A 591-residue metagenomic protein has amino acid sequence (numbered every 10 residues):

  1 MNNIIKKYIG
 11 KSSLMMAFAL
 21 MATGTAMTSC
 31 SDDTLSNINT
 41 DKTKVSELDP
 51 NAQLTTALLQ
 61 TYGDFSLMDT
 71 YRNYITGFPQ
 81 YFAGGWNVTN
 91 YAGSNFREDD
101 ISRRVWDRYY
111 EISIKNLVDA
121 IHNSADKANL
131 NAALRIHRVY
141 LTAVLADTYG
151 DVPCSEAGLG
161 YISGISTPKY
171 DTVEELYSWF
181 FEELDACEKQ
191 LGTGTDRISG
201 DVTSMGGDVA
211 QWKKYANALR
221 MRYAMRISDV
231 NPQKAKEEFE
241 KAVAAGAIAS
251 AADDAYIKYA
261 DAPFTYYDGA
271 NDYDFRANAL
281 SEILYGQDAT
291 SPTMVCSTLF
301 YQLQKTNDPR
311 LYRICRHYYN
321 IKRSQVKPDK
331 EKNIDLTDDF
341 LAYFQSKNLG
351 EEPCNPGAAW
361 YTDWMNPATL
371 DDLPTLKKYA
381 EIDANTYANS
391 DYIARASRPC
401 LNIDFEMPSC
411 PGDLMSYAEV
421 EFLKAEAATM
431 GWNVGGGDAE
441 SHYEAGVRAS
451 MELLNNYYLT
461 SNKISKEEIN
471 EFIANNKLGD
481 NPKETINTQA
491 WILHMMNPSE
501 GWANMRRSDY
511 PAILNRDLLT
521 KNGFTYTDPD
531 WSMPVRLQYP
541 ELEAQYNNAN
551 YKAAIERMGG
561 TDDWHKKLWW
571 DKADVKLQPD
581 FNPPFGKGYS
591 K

Functional and structural regions predicted by a protein language model:
M1-N39: Bacterial Sec-dependent N-terminal signal peptides
C30-Q80, R104, R108-E111, K115 (+4 more regions): Membrane-proximal, proline-rich intrinsically disordered regions
D33-S36, L401-N402, K463-N470: Short acidic (Asp/Glu) and glycine-rich catalytic loops that position anionic groups and cofactors
L48-D49, A83-H137, L141-A449, L453 (+2 more regions): Structured, solvent-exposed acidic/aromatic patches
S66-I75, G150-V152, A235-K236, A503: Beta-strand acidic-aromatic groove motif in beta-rich domains, primarily in extracellular
D69-N73, I314-H317, P498-R507: Short coil/turn segments at secondary-structure boundaries
E421, A428-V434, E440, V447-K591: C-terminal functional modules
